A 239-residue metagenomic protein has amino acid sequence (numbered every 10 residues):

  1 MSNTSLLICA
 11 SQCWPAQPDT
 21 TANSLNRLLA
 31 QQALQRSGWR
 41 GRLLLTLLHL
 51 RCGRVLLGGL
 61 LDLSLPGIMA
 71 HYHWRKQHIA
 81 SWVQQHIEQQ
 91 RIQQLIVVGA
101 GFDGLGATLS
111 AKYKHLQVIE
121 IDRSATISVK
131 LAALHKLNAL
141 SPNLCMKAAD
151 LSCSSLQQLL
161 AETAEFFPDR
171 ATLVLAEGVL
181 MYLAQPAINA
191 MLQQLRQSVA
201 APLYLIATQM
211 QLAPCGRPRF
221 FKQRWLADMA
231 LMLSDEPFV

Functional and structural regions predicted by a protein language model:
M1-I96, F102-K147: Rossmann-like AdoMet
H86-R91, T163-T172, V199: Glycine-rich phosphate-binding loop signature in dinucleotide/nucleotide-binding domains
L109-H115, F166-P168, Q197-A200: Short, conserved loop/helix-junction motifs that constitute active-site signature segments in enzyme catalytic cores
A133-P168: S-adenosyl-L-methionine
M146, S155-L159, Y182-Q197: A short, conserved alpha-helix within the catalytic core of class I
A161, F166-A187: A short SAM/SAH-binding and catalytic strip from SAM-dependent methyltransferases
L173, L192, Q197-P214: Conserved beta-strand signature within the Rossmann-like core of class I S-adenosyl-L-methionine
L233-V239: Short alpha-helix
